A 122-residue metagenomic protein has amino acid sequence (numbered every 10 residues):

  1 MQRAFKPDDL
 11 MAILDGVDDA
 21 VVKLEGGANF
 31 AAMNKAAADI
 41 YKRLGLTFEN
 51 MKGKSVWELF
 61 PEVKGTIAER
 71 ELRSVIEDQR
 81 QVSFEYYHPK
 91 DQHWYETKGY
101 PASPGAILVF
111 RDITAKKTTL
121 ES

Functional and structural regions predicted by a protein language model:
M1-M11, R111-S122: PAS-associated C-terminal cap
A4-G27, K35: Sensory modules in modular signal-transduction proteins
N29-N34, Y41: Conserved hydrophobic beta-strand signature of PAS-family and PAS-like sensory domains
A38-M51, E62: PAS/PAS-like sensory domain cap-loop motif
L59-Y87: Terminal output helix/cap of sensory domains in signal transduction proteins
Q92-T97: A short beta-strand signature within small-molecule sensing/ligand-binding domains used in signal transduction
P104-L108: PAS-family sensory domains
